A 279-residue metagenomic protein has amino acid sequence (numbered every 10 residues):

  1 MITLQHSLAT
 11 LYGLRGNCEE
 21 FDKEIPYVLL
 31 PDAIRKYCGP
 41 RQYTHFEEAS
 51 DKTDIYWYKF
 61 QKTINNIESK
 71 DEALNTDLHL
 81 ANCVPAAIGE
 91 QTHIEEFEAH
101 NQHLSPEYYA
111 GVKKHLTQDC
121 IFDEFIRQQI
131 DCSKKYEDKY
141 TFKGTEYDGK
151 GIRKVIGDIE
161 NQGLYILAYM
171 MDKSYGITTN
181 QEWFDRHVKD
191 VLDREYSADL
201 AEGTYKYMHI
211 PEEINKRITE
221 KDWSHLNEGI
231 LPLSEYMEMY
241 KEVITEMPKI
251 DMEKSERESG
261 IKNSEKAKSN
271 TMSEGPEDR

Functional and structural regions predicted by a protein language model:
M1-S264: N-terminal leader/auxiliary helical segments
R257-D278: Gram-negative host-targeted secretion-system effectors, predominantly Type III and Type IV, recognized via long
